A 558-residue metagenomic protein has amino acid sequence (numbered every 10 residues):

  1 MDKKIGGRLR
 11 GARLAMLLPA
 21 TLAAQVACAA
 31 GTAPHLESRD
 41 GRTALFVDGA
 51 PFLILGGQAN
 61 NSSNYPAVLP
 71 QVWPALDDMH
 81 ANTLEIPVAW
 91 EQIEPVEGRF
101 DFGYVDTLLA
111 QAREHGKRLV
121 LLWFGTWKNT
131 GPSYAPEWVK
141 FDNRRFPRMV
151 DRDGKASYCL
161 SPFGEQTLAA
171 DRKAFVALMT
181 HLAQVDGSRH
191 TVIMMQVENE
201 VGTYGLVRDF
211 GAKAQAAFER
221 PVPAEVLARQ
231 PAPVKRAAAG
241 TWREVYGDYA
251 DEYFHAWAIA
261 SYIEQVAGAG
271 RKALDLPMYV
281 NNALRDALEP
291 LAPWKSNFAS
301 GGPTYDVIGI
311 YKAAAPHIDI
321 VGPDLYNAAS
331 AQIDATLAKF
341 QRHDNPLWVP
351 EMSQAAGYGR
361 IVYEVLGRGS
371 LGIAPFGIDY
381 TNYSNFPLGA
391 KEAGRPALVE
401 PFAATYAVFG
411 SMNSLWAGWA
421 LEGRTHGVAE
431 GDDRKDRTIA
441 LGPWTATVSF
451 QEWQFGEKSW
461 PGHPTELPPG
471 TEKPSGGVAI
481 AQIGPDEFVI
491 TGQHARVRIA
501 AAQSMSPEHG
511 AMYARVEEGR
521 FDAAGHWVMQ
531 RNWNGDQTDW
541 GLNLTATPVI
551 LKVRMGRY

Functional and structural regions predicted by a protein language model:
A30-N82: N-terminal carbohydrate-binding accessory modules
I54-N64, P87-V105, D153-K173, V185 (+4 more regions): The substrate-binding groove and active-site-proximal loops of carbohydrate-active enzymes, especially glycoside
S62-D78, S296-A314, Q332-I333, V362: Short, acidic/polar
V68-N143, I259-D275: Aromatic-lined substrate-binding rim segments of carbohydrate-active enzymes
K117, E264-L276, D306-N413: Catalytic-core region of carbohydrate-active enzymes that cleave or remodel glycosidic bonds
R144-I308: Polysaccharide-binding and catalytic clefts of secreted carbohydrate-active enzymes
Y363-I499: Aromatic- and carboxylate-lined catalytic core of secreted/periplasmic carbohydrate-active enzymes
A446, F450-Y558: C-terminal beta-sandwich/jelly-roll accessory domains of carbohydrate-active enzymes
